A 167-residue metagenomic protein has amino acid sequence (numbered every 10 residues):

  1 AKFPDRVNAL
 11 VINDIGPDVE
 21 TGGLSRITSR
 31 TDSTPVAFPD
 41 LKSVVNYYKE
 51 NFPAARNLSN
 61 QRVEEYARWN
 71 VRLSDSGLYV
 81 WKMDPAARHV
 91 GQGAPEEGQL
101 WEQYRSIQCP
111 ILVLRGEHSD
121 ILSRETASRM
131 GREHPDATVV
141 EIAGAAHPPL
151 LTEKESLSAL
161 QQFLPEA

Functional and structural regions predicted by a protein language model:
A1-G23: Conserved hydrolase catalytic core segment
R6-V7, H134-A137: Core-facing hydrophobic residues within beta-strands of well-ordered domains
D18, I121, H147-P148: Active-site loop signature of alpha/beta-hydrolase-fold enzymes
L24-D32, M83-R88: Short glycine/proline- and charge-enriched loop/turn segments that cap or connect secondary-structure elements
P39-P95: Conserved alpha/beta-hydrolase catalytic His-Asp/Glu region
V71-R132, E141: Conserved serine/cysteine hydrolase catalytic core
A145-K154: Catalytic histidine-centered segment of alpha/beta-hydrolase-like enzymes
A159-A167: C-terminal alpha-helix
